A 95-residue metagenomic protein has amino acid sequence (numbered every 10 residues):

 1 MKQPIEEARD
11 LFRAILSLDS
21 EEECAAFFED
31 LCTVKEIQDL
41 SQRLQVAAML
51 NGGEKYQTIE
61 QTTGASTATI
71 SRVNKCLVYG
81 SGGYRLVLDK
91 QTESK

Functional and structural regions predicted by a protein language model:
M1-L18: General nucleic-acid-binding
E23-Q42: Short, Lys/Arg-enriched anionic-surface-contact patches
L40-E54: Short, amphipathic alpha-helical "recognition" segments used to contact nucleic acids or chromatin
V46, I70-V78: Major-groove recognition helix of helix-turn-helix-like DNA-binding domains
T58-T63, I70: Short alpha-helical "recognition helix" segments of helix-turn-helix
K75-L88: Short, solvent-exposed alpha-helical "recognition" segments
V87-K95: Intrinsically disordered, low-complexity basic tails/linkers immediately adjacent to helix-turn-helix/homeobox/MYB/SANT
